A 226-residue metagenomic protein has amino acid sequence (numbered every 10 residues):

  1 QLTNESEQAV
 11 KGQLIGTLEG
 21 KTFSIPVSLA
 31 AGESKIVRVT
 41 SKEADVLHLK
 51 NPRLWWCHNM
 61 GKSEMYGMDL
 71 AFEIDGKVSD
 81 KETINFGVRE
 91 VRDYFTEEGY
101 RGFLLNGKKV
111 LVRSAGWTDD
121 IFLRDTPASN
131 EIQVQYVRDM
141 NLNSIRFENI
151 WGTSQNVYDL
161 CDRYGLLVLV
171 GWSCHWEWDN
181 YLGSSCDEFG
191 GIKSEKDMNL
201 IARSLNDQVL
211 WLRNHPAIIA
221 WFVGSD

Functional and structural regions predicted by a protein language model:
Q1-Q155, D159-V168, S204-L210, I219-A220: Secreted/periplasmic carbohydrate-active enzymes, especially glycoside hydrolases
R113-G116, V170-V209, R213: Aromatic- and acidic-residue-enriched carbohydrate-binding clefts of CAZyme catalytic domains
W151-T153, C174-E177, S225-D226: Solvent-exposed loop/turn segments at secondary-structure junctions within structured extracellular/periplasmic domains
R213-N214, I219-S225: Catalytic-core segments of hydrolase enzymes
